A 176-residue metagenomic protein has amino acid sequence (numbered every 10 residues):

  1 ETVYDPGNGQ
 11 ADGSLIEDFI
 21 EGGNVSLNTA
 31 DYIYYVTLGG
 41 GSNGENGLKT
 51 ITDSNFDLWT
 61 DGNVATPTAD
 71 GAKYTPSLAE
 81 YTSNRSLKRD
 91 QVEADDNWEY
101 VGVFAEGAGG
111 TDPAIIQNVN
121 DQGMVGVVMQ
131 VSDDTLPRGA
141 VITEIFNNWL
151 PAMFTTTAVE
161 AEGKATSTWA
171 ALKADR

Functional and structural regions predicted by a protein language model:
E1, V25-T29, G102, M124-M129: Structural recognition of the beta-strand scaffold that forms the well-ordered cores of secreted hydrolase catalytic
E1-E45: Helical hinge/lid and interdomain linker segments adjacent to catalytic or ligand-binding clefts that mediate domain
V3-D5, V101-F104, A158-V159: Intrinsically disordered, low-complexity segments enriched in polar/charged residues with Gly/Pro, especially when
N8-G9, G13-I16, G62-S83, R138-T143 (+1 more regions): Short, structured coil/loop segments at alpha-helix boundaries
G13-I20, R89, F146-L150: Short amphipathic alpha-helical segments and helix-helix/interface helices
N28-D121: An acidic, glycine-rich "communication" segment
N43-S54, G109-D112, Q117-R176: Extracellular ligand-binding/catalytic regions of CAZymes and related secreted enzymes and adhesion modules
